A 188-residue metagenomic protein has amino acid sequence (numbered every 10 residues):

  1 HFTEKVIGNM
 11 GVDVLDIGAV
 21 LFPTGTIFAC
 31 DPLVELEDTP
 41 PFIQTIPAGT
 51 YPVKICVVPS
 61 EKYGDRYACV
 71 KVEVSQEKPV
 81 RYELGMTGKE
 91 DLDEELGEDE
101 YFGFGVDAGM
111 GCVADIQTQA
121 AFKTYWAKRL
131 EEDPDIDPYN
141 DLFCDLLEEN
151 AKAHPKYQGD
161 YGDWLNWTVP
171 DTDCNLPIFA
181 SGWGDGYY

Functional and structural regions predicted by a protein language model:
H1-Y188: Intrinsically disordered, low-complexity acidic regions enriched in Pro/Ser/Thr
